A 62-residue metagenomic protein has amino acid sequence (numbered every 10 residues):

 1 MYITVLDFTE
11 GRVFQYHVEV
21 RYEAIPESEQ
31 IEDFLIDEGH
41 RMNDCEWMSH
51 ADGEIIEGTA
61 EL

Functional and structural regions predicted by a protein language model:
M1-D33: N-terminal acidic leader/helix
E32-L62: Short, mixed-charge low-complexity intrinsically disordered segments
